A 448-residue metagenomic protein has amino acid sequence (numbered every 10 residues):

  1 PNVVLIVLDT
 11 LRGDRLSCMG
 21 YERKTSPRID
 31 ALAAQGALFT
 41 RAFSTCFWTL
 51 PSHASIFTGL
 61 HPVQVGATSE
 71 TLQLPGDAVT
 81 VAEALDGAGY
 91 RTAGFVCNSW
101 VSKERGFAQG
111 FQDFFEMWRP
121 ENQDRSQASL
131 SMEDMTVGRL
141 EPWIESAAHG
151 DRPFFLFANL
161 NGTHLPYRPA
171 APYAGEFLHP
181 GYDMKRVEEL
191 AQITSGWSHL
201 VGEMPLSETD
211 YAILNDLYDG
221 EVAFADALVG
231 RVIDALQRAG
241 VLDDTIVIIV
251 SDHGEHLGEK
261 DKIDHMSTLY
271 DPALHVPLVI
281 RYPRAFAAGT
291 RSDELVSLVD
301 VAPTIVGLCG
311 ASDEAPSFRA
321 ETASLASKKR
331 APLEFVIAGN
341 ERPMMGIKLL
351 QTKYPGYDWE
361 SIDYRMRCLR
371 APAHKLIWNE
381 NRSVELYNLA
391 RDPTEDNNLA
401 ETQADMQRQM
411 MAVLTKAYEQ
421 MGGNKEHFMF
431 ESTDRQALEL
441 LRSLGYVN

Functional and structural regions predicted by a protein language model:
P1-N448: Catalytic domains that recognize anionic headgroups
